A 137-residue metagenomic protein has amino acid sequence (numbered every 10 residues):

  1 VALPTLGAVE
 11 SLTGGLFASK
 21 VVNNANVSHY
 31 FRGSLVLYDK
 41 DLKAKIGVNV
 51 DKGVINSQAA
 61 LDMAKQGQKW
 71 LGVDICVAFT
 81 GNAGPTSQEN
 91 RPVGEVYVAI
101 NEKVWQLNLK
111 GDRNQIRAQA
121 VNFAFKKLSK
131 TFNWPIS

Functional and structural regions predicted by a protein language model:
V1-S137: Short alpha-helical segments enriched in small residues
